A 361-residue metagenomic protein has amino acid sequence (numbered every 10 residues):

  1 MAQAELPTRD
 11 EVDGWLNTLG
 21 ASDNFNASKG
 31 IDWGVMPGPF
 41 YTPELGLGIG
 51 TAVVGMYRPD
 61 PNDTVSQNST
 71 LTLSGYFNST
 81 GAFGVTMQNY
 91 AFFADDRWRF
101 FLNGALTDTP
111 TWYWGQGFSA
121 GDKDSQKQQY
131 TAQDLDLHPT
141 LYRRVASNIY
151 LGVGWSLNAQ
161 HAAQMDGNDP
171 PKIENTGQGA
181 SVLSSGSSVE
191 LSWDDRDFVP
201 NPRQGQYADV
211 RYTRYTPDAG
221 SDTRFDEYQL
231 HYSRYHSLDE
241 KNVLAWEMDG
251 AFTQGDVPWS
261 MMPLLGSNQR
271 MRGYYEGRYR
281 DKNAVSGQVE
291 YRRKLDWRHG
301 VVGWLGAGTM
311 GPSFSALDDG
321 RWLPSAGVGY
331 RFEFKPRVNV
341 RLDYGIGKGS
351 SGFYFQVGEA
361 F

Functional and structural regions predicted by a protein language model:
Q3, S22-I31, L45, P59-N68 (+7 more regions): Short loop/turn motifs that connect adjacent beta-strands in outer-membrane beta-barrel proteins
P7, T176-A180, S187-L295, W304: C-terminal outer-membrane beta-barrel translocator/porin domains of Gram-negative envelope proteins and their
F25-G34, Y41-G179, L183, N339 (+1 more regions): Gram-negative/organellar outer-membrane beta-barrel architecture
D32-Y41, S66-F77, V85, Q206-T216 (+3 more regions): Transmembrane beta-strand segments that form the barrel wall of outer-membrane beta-barrel proteins
V35-P37, L71-G75, F100-G104, L151-V153 (+8 more regions): Membrane-embedded beta-strand positions of outer-membrane beta-barrel proteins
P39-G50, G75-V85, D95, S181-V182 (+8 more regions): Solvent-exposed loop/turn segments connecting transmembrane beta-strands in outer-membrane beta-barrel proteins
M56-D60, Y76-A82, T107-T111, Q160-A162 (+7 more regions): Sequence/structural signature of outer-membrane beta-barrel proteins
S188-L191, V328-F334, S350-F361: Outer-membrane beta-barrel "beta-signal"
